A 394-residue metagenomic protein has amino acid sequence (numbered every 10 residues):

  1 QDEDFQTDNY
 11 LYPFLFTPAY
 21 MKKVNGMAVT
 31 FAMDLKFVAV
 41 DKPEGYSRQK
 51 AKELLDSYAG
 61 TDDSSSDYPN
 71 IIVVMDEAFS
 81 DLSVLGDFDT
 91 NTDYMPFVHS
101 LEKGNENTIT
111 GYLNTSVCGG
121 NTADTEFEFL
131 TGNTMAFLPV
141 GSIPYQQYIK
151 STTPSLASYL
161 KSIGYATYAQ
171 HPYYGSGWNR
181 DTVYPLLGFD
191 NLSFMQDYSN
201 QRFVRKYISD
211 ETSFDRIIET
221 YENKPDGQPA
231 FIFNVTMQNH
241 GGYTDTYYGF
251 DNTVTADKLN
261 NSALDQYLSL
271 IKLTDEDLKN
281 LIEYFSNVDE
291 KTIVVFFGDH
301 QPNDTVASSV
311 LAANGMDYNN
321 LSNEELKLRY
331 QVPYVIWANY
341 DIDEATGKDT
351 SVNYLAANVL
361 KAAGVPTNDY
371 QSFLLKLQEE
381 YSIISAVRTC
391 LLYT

Functional and structural regions predicted by a protein language model:
Q1-A19, Y393-T394: Transmembrane and membrane-interface helices of multi-pass, inner-membrane envelope-modifying transferases
Q6, F31-D34, Q201-F203: A feature for loop-to-transmembrane-helix boundaries and adjacent hydrophobic helices in multi-pass integral membrane
F16-M27, S116-G120, F127: Membrane-interface micro-motifs in multi-pass membrane enzymes
G26-S66: Helix-hairpin-helix/helix-loop-helix acidic hairpins
K52-P69, V73-D76, D81-L392: Solvent-exposed soluble domains appended to multi-pass membrane proteins
